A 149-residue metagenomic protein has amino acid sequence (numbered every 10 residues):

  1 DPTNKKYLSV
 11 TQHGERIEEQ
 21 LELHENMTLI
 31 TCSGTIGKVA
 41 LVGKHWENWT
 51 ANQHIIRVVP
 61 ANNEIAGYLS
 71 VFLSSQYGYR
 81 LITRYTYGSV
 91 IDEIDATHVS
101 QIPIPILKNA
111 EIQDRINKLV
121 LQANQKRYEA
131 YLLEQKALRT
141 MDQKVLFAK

Functional and structural regions predicted by a protein language model:
D1-E25: Sequence-specific dsDNA recognition surfaces
L8-V10, H45-W49, A137: Active/binding-pocket-proximal capping segment
E22-K38, S70-T83: Short Ser/Thr-interspersed hydrophobic loop/turn segments at strand-loop and sheet-helix junctions that line or gate
L41: A short, polar/charged loop-to-alpha-helix boundary motif
H45-N48, Q53-I106: Basic, amphipathic alpha-helical recognition segments used for DNA target recognition
E64-S70, Y79, H98-Q135, R139: Amphipathic alpha-helical segments
Q135-K149: Amphipathic alpha-helical segments that form coiled-coils or helix-hairpins used for dimerization/assembly
